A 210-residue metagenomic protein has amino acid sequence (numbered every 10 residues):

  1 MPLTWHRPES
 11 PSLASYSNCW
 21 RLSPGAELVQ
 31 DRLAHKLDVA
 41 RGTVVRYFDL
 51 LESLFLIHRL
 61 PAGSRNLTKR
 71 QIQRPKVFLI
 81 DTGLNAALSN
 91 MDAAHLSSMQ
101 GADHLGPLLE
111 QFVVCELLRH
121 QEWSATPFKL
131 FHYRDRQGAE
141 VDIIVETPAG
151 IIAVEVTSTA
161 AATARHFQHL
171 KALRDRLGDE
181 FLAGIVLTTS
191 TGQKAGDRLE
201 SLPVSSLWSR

Functional and structural regions predicted by a protein language model:
M1-I151: Accessory nucleic acid-recognition modules appended to NTPase machines
A86-A87, T163-A164, Q193-D197: Switch/connector loops and helix/strand junctions flanking conserved nucleotide-binding motifs in nucleotide-processing
E122-W123, A172-E180: Arginine/glycine-rich "motif VI" loop of SF2 helicases in the C-terminal RecA-like domain
L130, A183-G184: Hydrophobic/aromatic residues located in beta-strands of well-ordered beta-sheets within soluble catalytic
R134, T157, L187-T188: Short beta-strand/turn micro-motifs composed of small residues that flank or help shape donor/cofactor-binding pockets
A149-G150, D179-A183: Short glycine-/polar-rich loops that comprise or flank the Walker A/P-loop and associated switch/sensor motifs
V156-A164: Short beta-strand-loop-alpha-helix junction that forms the active-site gateway of nucleic-acid-processing nucleases
T189-R210: Domain-level recognition of nuclease-like catalytic cores that cleave nucleotide substrates
